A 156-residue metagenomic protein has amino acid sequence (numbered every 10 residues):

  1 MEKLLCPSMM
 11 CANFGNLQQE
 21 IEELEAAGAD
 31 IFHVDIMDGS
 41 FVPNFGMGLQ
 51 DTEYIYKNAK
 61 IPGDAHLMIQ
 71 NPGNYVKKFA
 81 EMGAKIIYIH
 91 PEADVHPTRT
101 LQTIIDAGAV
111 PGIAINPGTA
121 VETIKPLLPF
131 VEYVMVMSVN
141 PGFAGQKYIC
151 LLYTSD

Functional and structural regions predicted by a protein language model:
M1-M82, D94-H96, I124-F130: Conserved N-terminal beta1-alpha1 strand-loop-helix module at the mouth
M10, H33, P62-N71, K85-H96 (+2 more regions): Catalytic beta/alpha-barrel core
I105: Anion (oxyanion) recognition and catalysis
Y153-D156: Conserved small/polar residues in nucleotide/adenosyl-binding loops
